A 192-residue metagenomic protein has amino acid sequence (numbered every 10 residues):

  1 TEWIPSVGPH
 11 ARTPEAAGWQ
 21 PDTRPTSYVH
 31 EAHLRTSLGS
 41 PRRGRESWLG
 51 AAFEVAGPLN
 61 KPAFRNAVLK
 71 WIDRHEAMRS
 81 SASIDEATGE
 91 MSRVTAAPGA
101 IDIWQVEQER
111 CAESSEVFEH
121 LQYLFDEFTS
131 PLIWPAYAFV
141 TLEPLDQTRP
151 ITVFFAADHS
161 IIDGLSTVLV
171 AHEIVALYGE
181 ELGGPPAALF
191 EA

Functional and structural regions predicted by a protein language model:
T1-E2: Intrinsically disordered, low-structural-confidence terminal and linker regions
S6-G8, R12-T95, C111-A192: Acyl-group handoff/entry surfaces in thioester-processing enzymes
V94-W104: Structured interaction and signal-relay segments at domain junctions
E107: Conserved donor-binding loop and adjoining core beta-sheet/short helix segment in diverse acyl/aminoacyl transferases
